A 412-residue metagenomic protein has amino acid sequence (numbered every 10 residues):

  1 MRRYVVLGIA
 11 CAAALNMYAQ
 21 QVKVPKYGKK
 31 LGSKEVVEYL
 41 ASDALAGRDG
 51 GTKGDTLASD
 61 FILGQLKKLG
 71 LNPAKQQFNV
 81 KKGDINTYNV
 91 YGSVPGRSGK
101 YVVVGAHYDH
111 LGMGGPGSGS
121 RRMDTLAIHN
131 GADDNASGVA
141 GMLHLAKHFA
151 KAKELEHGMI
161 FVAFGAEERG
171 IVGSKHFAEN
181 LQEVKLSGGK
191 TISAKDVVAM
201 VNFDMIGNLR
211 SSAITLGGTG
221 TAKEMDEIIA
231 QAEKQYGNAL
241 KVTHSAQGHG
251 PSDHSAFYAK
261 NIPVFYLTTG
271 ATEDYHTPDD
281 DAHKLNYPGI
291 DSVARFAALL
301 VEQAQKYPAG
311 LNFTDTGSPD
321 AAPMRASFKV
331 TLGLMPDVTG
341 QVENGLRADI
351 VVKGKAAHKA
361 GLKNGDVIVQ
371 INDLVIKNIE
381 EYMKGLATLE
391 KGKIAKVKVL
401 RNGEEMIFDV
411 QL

Functional and structural regions predicted by a protein language model:
M1-K23: Bacterial Sec-dependent N-terminal signal peptides
V22, Y27-L57, L69, A199 (+3 more regions): N-terminal capping segment at the start of a domain
E38, R48-P95, K241: A non-catalytic alpha/beta surface segment that caps or lines the substrate-entry region of metallo-dependent hydrolase
K75, I206-T316: Active-site-adjacent substrate-binding region of metalloamidase/peptidase-like peptide-processing proteins
I85-Y88, D124-E224, H249-G250: Acidic/histidine-rich catalytic neighborhood of metal-dependent amide-processing enzymes
S318-N364: PDZ/PDZ-like groove recognition
A357-N378: Conserved PDZ fold ligand-binding element
V369, K384-L412: PDZ-domain C-terminal substructure recognizer with occasional recognition of PDZ-binding tails
